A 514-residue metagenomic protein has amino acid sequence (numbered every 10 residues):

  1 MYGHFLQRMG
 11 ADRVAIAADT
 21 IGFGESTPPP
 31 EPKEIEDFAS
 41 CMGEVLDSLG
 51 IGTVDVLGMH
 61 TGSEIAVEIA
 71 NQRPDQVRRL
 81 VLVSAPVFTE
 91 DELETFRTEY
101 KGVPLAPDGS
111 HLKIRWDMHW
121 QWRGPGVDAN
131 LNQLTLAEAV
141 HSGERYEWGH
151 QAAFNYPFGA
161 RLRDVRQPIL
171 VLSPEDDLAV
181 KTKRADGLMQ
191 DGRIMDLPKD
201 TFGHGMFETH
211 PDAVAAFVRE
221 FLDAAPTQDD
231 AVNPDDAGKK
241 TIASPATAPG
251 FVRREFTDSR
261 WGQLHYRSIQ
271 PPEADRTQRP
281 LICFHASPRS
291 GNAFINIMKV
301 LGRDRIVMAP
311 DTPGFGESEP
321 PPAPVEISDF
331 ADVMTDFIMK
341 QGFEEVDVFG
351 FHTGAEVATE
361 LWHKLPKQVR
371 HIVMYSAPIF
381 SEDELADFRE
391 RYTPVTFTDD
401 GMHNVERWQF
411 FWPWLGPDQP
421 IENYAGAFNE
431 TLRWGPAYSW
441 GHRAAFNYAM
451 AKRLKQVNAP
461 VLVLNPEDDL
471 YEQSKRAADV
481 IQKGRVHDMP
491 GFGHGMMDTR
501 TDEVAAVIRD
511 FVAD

Functional and structural regions predicted by a protein language model:
M1-T27, R267-E317: Conserved HGGG/HGGXW glycine-rich cap/lid loop of the alpha/beta-hydrolase fold
Q7, I169-E208, K299, V461-F492 (+1 more regions): Conserved loop-alpha-helix segment in the C-terminal half of the alpha/beta-hydrolase fold that carries the catalytic
I16-M59, F207, D212, Q270 (+4 more regions): Active-site loop/oxyanion-hole signature of alpha/beta-hydrolase fold enzymes
G52-D91, E344-D383: Conserved hydrolase catalytic core segment
V83-L136, S142-Q151, Y375-F428, W434-R443: Helix-rich cap/lid subdomain of alpha/beta-hydrolase
H141-G187, R433-D479: Conserved serine/cysteine hydrolase catalytic core
G192-A246, G484-D514: Catalytic active-site module of serine/aspartate enzymes centered on a nucleophile-bearing elbow/loop
K239-L264: N-terminal cap/lid segment of alpha/beta-hydrolase-fold proteins
